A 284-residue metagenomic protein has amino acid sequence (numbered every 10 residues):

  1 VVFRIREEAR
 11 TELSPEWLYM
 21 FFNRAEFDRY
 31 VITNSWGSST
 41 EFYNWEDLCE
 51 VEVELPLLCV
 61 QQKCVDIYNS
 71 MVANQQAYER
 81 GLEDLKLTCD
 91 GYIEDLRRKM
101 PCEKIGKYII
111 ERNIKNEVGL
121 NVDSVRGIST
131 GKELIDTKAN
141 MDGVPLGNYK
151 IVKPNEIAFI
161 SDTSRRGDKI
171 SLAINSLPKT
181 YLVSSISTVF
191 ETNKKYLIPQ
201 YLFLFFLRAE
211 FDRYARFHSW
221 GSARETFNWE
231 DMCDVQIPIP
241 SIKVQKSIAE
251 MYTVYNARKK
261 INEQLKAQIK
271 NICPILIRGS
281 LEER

Functional and structural regions predicted by a protein language model:
V1-N23, P154, A158-L207: A short beta-sheet element
V1-R4, W36-C59, T180-I186, W220-K246: A short glycine-rich beta-alpha junction/loop motif
F27-Y30, F211-Y214, R258: Periplasmic-binding protein-like
T33-S35, V118-V125, F217-S219: Short coil/turn segments at secondary-structure boundaries
E50-E117, D234, S241-R284: Non-catalytic DNA-recognition/assembly elements of restriction-modification systems
G106-E117, N121-I157: Sequence-specific dsDNA recognition surfaces
